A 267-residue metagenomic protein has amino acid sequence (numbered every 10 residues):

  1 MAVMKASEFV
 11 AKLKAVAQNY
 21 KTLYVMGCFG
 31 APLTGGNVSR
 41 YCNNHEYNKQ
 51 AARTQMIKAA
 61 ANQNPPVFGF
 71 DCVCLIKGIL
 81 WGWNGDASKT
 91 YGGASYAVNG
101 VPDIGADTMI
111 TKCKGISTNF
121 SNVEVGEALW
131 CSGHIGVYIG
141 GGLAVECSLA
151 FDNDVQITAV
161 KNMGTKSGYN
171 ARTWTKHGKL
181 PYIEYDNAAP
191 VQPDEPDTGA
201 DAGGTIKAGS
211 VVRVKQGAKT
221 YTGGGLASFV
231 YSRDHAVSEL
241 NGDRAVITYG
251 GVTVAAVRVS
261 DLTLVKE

Functional and structural regions predicted by a protein language model:
M1-K89, S132-H134, V145-C147, A188 (+1 more regions): N-terminal capping segments
A2-K14, N19, P65, G85-V160 (+1 more regions): ...with weaker cross-activation on analogous glycine-rich loops/strands in unrelated enzymes
I79-S88, Q216-A218, L240-Y249: Short capping motifs at secondary-structure boundaries
D152-T165, A245-D261: Short solvent-exposed strand/turn elements
M163-A202: Low-complexity, Gly/Ser/Thr/Pro-rich intrinsically disordered linker/tail segments
H177-I183, V252-E267: Intrinsically disordered, low-complexity, charged/polar segments
P196-E239: Beta-loop motif signature
A227-V257: Basic/aromatic-rich interaction segments and small domains that mediate binding to polyanionic partners
